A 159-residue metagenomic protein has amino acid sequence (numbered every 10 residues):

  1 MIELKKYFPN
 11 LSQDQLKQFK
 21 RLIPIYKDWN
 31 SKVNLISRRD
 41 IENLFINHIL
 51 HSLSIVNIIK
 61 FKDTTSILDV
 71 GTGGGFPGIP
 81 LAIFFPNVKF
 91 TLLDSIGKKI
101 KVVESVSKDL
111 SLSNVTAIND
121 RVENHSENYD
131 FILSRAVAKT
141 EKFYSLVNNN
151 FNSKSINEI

Functional and structural regions predicted by a protein language model:
M1-R38: N-terminal auxiliary segments of SAM/dcSAM-dependent transferases
F45-T64: Conserved alpha-helix/loop element of class I SAM-dependent methyltransferases that forms part of the SAM/SAH-binding
I58-K60, P80-P86, L110: Alpha-helix C-terminal capping segments
D63-G73: Conserved class I S-adenosyl-L-methionine
G74-N87, S145: Conserved SAM-binding loop of SAM-dependent methyltransferases across substrates and taxa, primarily the Class I
N87-T91, S95-I159: S-adenosylmethionine
